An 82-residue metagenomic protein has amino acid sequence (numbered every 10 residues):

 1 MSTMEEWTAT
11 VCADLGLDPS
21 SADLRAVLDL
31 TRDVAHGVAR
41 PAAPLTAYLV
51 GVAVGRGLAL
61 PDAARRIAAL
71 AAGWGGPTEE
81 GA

Functional and structural regions predicted by a protein language model:
M1-R25: An acidic intrinsically disordered interaction segment
T3, T8-T10, T31, T46 (+1 more regions): Residue-identity detector for threonine
A9-C12, L58-A82: C-terminal binding/interaction regions
L17, R40, G73-P77: A structural signal for alpha-helix termini and helix-coil/disorder junctions
P19-R56, P61: Amphipathic, hydrophobic secondary-structure cores in small proteins
